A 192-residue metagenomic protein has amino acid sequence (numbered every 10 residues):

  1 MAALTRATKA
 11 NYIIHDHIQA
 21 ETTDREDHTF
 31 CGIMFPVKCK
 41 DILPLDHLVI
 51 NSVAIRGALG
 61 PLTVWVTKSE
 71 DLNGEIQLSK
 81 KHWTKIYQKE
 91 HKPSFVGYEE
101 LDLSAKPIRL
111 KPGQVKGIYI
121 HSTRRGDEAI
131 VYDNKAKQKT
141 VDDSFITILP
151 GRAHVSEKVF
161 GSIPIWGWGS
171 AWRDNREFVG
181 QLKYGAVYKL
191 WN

Functional and structural regions predicted by a protein language model:
A3-P36: Boundary/junction segments of secreted and surface-exposed precursor proteins
A20-E21, I33-V37, V49-S52, L103-K106 (+1 more regions): Eukaryotic intrinsically disordered and solvent-exposed regulatory patches
D27-L43, Y98-S104: Short beta-strands within extracellular/lumenal beta-sheet-rich domains
I42-S52, L59, V115: Extended extracellular/luminal ectodomain segments enriched in beta-structured repeat modules
I55, I108-L110, S170-W172: A general structural signal for short secondary-structure junctions and capping/turn motifs
G60-I146, P150: Aromatic- and Gly/Pro-enriched, solvent-exposed loop/edge beta-strand patches characteristic of beta-rich domains
G117-N192: Short, surface-exposed beta-strand/loop patches at domain edges that form aromatic-rich interfacial subsites
